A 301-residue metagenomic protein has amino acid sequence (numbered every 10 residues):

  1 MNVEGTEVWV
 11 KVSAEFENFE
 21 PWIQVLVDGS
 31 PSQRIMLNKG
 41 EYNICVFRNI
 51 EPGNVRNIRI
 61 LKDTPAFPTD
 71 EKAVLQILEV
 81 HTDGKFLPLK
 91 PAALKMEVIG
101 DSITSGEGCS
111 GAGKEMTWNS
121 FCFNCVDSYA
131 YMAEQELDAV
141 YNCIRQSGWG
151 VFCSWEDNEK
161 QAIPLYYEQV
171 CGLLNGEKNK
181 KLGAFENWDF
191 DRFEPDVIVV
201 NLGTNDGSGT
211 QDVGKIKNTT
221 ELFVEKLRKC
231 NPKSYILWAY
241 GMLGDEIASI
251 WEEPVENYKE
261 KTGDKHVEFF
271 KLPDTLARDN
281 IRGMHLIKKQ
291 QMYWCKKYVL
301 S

Functional and structural regions predicted by a protein language model:
M1-I99, I103-C122: N-terminal secretory targeting modules
P91, R192-F193, R228-N231: Short, conserved loop/helix-junction motifs that constitute active-site signature segments in enzyme catalytic cores
K95-I99, T104, Y141-R145, D196-N201 (+2 more regions): Structural recognition of the beta-strand scaffold that forms the well-ordered cores of secreted hydrolase catalytic
S105, T204-S208, T275-D279: A short, flexible beta-alpha/helix-coil linker loop
C109, E115-K217, M242-P254, H285-L286: Conserved SGNH/GDSL esterase-like catalytic core that processes O-acyl groups on lipids and polysaccharides
I216, T220, Q291: Aromatic/hydrophobic pocket-lining residues that form the small-molecule binding cavity in soluble enzyme cores
P232-K233, G263: Proline-centered flexible-loop/turn and helix-kink motifs
M242-S301: Catalytic His-Asp segment of secreted/periplasmic serine-dependent ester chemistry enzymes
